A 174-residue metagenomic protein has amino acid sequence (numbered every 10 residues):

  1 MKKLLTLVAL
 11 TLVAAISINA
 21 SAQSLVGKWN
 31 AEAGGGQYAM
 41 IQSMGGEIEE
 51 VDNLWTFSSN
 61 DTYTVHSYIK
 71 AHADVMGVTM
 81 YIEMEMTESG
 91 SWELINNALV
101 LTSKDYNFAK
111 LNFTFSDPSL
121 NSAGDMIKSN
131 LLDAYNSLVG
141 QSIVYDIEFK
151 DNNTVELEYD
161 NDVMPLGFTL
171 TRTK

Functional and structural regions predicted by a protein language model:
M1-L7: Positively charged n-region of N-terminal signal peptides that target proteins for export
V8-A15: Bacterial N-terminal signal peptides
I18-K174: Lipid interaction determinants
